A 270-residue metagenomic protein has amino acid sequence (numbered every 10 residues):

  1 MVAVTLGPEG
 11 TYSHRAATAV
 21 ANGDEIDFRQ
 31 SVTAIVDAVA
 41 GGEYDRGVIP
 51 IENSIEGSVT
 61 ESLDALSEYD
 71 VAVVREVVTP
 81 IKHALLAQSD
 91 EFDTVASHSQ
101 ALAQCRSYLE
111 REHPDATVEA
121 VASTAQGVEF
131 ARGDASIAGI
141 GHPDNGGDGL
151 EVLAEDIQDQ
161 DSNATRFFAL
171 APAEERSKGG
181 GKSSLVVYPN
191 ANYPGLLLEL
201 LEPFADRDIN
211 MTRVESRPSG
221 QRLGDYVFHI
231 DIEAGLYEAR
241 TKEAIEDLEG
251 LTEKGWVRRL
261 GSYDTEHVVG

Functional and structural regions predicted by a protein language model:
M1-G270: Domain-level signature for soluble enzymes in the chorismate/prephenate branch of the shikimate pathway
